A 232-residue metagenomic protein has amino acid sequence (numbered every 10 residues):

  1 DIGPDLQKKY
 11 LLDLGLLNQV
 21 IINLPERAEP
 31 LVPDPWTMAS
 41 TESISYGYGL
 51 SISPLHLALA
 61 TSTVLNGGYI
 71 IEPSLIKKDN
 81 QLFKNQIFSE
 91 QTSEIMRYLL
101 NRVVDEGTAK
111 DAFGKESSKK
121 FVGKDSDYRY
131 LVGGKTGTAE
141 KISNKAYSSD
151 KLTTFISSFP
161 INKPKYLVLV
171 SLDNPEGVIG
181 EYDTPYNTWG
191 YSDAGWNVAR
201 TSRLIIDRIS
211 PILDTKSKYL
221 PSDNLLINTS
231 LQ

Functional and structural regions predicted by a protein language model:
D1-E181, A194, L231-Q232: Beta-lactam-recognizing serine transpeptidase/beta-lactamase-like catalytic domain environment
Q81, T188-Q232: Short, gly/Ser/Thr-rich active-site loops of penicillin-recognizing serine hydrolases
